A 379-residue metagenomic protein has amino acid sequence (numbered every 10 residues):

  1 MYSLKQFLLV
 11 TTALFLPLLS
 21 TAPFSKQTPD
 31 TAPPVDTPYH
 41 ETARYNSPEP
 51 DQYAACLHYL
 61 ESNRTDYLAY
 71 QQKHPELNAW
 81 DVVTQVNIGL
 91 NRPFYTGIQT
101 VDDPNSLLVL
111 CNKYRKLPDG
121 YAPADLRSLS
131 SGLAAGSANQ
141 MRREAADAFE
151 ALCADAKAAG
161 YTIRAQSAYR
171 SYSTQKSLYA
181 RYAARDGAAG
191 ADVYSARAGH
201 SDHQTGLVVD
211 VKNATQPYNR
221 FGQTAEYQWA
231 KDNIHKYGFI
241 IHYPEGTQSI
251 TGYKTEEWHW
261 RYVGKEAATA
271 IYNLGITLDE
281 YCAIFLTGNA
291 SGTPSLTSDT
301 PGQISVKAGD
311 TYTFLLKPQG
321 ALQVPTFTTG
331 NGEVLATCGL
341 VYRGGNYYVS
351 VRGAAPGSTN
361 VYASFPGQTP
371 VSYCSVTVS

Functional and structural regions predicted by a protein language model:
Y2-F24: Sec-dependent N-terminal signal peptides of Gram-positive bacterial secreted proteins and lipoproteins
Q6-F7, T28, V334: Intrinsic disorder/low-complexity segments enriched in polar/small residues
F24-A168, Y172-N289: Extracytoplasmic cell-surface/polysaccharide-interacting catalytic and binding patches
G292-S379: Extracytoplasmic soluble-region selector
